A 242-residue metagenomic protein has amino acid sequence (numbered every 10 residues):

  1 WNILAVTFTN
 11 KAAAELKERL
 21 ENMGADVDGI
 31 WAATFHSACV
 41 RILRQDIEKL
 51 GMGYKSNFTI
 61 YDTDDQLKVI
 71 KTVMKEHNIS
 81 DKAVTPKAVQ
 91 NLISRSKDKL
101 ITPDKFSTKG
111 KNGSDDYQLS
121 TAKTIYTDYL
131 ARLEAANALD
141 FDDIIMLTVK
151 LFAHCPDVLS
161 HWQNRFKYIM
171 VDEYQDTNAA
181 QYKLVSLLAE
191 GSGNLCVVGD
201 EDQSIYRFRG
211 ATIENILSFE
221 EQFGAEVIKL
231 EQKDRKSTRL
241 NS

Functional and structural regions predicted by a protein language model:
W1-S56, I60, L67, A136 (+2 more regions): P-loop NTPase Walker
L4-A5, A12-A13, W31, D62 (+3 more regions): Conserved helicase NTPase motor core
E15-L20, A38-I42, V69-V73, L92 (+3 more regions): Alpha-helical scaffold elements adjacent to nucleotide-binding pockets in ATP/GTP-utilizing enzyme cores
V27-I30, L50-D143, F166, G224-K233: ATP-hydrolysis module of ASCE/P-loop NTPase motor domains, specifically the Walker B Asp-Glu catalytic pair
C39, L43, S96-I101, A189: Short alpha-helix boundary/capping elements
G193, F223-G224: Phosphodiester-processing cores and adjacent nucleic acid-binding clamps
K236-S242: Conserved small/polar residues in nucleotide/adenosyl-binding loops
